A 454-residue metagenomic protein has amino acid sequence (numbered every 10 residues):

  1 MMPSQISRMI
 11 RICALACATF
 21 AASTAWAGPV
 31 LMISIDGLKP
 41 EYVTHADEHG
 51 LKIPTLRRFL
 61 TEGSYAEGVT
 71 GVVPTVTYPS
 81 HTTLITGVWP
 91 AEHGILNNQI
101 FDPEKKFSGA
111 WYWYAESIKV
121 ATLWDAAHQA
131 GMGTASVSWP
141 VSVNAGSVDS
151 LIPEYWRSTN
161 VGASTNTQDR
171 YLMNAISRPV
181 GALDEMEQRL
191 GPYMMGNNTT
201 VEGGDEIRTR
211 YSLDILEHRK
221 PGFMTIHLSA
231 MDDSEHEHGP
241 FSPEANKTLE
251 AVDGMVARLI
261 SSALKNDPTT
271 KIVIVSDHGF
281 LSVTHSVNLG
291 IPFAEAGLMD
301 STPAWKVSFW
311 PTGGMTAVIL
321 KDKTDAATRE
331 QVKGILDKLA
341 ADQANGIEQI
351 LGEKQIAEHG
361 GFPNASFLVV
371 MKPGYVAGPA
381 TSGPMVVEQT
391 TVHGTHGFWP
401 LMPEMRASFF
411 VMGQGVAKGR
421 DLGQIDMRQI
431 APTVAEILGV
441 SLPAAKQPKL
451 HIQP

Functional and structural regions predicted by a protein language model:
M1-M9: N-terminal secretory signal peptides that target proteins for export/translocation
R11-A22: Bacterial N-terminal signal peptides
S23-A27: Sec/Tat signal peptide C-region and signal peptidase I cleavage site
Y42-V43, E202-I226, M231-I272, Q331-K338 (+2 more regions): A long, amphipathic alpha-helix that forms part of the scaffold/cap immediately adjacent to metal-dependent active
T44-E92, A135: Short, structured active-site-proximal loop/turn typified by the sulfatase FGly-forming signature C/S-X-P-X-R
W89-G239: His/Asp/Glu-rich, glycine-adjacent segments that coordinate divalent cations and/or stabilize oxyanion chemistry on
P103, V120, W305-E436: Active-site neighborhoods of enzymes that stabilize oxyanions during catalysis
T269-I272, H278-K321: Acidic/histidine-rich catalytic neighborhood
